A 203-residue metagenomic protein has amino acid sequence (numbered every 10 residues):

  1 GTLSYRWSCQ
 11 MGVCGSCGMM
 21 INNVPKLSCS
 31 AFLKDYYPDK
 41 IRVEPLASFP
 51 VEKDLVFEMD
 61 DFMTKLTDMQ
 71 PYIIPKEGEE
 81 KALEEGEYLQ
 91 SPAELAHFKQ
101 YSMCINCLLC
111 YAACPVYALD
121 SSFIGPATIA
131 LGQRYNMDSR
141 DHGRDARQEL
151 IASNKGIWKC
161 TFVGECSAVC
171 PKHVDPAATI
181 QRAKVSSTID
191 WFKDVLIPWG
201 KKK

Functional and structural regions predicted by a protein language model:
G1-T2, F32-L33, V43-K203: Ferredoxin-type iron-sulfur electron-transfer modules in oxidoreductases and energy-metabolism complexes
T2-R6, K26: Short secondary-structure capping/junction motifs at helix and strand boundaries
R6-G12: Active-site nucleophile and cofactor-binding loops and adjacent substrate-binding regions of central metabolic enzymes
C17: Conserved phosphate-handling catalytic cores of large alpha/beta enzymes
I21-V24: Short strand-turn-strand beta-turns centered on an Asx-Gly dipeptide
S28-Y37: Structured interaction patches on ligand/partner-binding surfaces of diverse proteins
